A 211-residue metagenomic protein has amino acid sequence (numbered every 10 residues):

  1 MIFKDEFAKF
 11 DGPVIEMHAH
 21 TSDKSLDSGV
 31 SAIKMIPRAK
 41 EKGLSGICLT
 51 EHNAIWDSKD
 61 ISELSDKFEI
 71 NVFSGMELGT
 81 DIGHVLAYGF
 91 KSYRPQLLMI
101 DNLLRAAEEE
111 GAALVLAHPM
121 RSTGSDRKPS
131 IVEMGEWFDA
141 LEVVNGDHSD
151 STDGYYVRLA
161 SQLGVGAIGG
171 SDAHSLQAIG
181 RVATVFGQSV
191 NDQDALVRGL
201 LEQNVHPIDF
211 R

Functional and structural regions predicted by a protein language model:
M1-L26, S31-R38, L44, I55-D60 (+3 more regions): Charged catalytic cores and adjacent phosphate/nucleic-acid-binding surfaces used for phosphate/nucleic-acid chemistry
V14, A107-L116: Short beta-strand/loop segments at the ligand-binding rim of alpha/beta enzyme cores
C48-L49, V115-L116, E142: Conserved beta-strand positions in the central sheet of alpha/beta enzyme cores
H52: An acidic- and aromatic-residue-enriched active-site/binding cleft used to recognize and process polar
E69-V72, L114: Divalent-metal coordination cores built from histidine and acidic residues
V115-T123: Aromatic-lined carbohydrate-recognition surfaces of secreted/lumenal glycan-active proteins
